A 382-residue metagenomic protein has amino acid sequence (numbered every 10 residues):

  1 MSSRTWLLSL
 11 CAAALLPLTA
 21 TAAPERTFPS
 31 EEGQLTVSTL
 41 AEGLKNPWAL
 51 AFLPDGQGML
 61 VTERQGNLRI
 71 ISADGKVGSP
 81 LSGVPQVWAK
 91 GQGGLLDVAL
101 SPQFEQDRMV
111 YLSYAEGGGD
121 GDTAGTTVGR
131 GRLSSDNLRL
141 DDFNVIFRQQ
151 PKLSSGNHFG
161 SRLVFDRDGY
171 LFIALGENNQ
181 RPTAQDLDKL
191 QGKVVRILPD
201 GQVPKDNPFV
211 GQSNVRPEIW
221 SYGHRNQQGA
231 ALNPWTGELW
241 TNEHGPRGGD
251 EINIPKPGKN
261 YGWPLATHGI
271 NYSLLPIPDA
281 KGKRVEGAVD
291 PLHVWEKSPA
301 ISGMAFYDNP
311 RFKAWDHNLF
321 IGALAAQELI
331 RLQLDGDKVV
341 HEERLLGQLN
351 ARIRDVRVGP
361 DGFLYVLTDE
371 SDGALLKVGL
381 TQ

Functional and structural regions predicted by a protein language model:
M1-L10: Bacterial N-terminal signal peptides that target proteins for export
S9-P17: Bacterial N-terminal signal peptides
A22-Q180, G229-L232, G237-G245, K297-D335 (+1 more regions): Acidic, Gly/Ser/Thr-rich repeat motifs that build Ca2+-stabilized beta-propeller blades
A22-T36, L138-L140, Q202-Q212, H268-G287 (+1 more regions): Blade/loop signatures of beta-propeller domains
S38-A41, G78-P85, R139-R148, G201-F209 (+3 more regions): Beta-propeller fold detector
T126-D136, L187-D200, P255-K256: Beta-propeller blade signature
K189-I197, D206-L239: Loop-centered beta-sheet repeat module
H224, V339-P360: Conserved blade-ending motifs and adjacent loop-strand segments that build the rim/top face of beta-propeller domains
